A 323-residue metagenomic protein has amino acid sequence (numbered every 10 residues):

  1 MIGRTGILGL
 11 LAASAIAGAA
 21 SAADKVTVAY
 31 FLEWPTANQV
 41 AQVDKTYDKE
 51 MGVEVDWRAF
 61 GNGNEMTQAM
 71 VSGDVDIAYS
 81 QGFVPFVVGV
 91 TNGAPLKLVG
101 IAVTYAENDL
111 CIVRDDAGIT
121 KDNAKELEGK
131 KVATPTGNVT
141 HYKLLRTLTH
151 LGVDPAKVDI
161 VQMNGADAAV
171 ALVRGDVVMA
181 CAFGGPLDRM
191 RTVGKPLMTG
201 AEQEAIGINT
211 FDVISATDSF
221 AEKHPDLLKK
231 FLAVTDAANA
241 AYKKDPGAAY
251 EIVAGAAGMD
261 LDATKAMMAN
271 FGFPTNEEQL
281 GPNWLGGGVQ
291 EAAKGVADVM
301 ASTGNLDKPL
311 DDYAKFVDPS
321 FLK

Functional and structural regions predicted by a protein language model:
M1-L8: Bacterial N-terminal signal peptides that target proteins for export
G9-L10, A20: Cleavable N-terminal signal peptides
I16-A22: Sec/Tat signal peptide C-region and signal peptidase I cleavage site
D24-D154, D159-Q162, V178-G184, G200: Short, glycine-/small- and polar/acidic-enriched structural segments that line small-molecule recognition paths
T46-V53, E202-I206, N276-Q290: Short, solvent-exposed loop/beta-turn-alpha elements that line the ligand-binding surface or hinge of extracytoplasmic
V84, D167-A257: Pocket-lining segment of extracytoplasmic ligand-binding domains
K223-T303: Secondary-structure end/capping motifs
A293-K323: Conserved C-terminal helix/tail region of periplasmic/extracytoplasmic solute-binding proteins
